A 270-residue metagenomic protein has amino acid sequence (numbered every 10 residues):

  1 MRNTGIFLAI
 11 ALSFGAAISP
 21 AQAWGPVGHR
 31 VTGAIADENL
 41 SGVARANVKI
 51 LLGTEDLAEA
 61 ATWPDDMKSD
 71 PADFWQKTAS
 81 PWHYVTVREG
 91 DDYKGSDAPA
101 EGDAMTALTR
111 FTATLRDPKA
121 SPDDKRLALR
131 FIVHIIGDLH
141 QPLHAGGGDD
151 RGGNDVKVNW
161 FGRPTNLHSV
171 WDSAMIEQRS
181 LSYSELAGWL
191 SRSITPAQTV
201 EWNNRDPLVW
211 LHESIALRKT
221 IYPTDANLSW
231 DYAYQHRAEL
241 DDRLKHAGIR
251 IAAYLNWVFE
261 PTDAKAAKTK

Functional and structural regions predicted by a protein language model:
M1-G5: Positively charged n-region of N-terminal signal peptides that target proteins for export
I6-A17: Bacterial N-terminal signal peptides
Q22-I135, P142-K270: N-terminal, motif-rich segments that launch catalysis or mediate targeting to/interaction with membranes, typified by
